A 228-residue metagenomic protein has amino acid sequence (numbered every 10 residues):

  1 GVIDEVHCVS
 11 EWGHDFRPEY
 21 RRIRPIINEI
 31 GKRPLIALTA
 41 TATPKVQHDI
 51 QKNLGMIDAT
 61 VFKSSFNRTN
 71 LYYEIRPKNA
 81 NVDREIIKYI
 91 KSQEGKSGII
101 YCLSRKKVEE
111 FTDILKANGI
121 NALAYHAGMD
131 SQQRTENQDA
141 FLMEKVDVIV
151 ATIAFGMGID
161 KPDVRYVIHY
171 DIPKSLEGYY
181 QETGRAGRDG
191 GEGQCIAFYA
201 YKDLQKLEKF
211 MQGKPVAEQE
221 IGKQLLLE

Functional and structural regions predicted by a protein language model:
G1-Q224: Helicase motor core with emphasis on the C-terminal RecA-like subdomain
L227-E228: Long, largely alpha-helical accessory region at the distal end of helicase-like NTP-driven motors
